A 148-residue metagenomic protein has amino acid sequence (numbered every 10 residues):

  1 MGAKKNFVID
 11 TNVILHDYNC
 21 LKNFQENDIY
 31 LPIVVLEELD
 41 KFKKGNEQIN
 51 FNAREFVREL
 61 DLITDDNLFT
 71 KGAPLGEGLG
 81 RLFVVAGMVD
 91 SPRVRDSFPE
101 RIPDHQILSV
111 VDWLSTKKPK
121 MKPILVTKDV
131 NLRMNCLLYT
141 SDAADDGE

Functional and structural regions predicted by a protein language model:
M1-L79: Domain-level signal for Mg2+-assisted phosphodiester chemistry and nucleotide/NA-binding surfaces in nucleic-acid
N12, I33, H105, D129-V130: Alpha-helix N-cap/helix-start capping motif
I14-L15, S91, L114-T116, N131-R133: Short acidic, S/G/P-rich loop/turn micro-motifs used as interaction or catalytic elements
D17-L21, L132-L138: Short active-site loop/helix that positions an aromatic residue
N67-F98: Acidic catalytic patch
S97-M121: Acidic, metal-associated active-site segment
P123-D129: Conserved RecA-like ASCE P-loop NTPase motor core of nucleic-acid helicases/translocases
Y139-E148: Single conserved hydrophobic/aromatic residue that forms the stacking wall/gate of nucleotide- or nucleobase-binding
